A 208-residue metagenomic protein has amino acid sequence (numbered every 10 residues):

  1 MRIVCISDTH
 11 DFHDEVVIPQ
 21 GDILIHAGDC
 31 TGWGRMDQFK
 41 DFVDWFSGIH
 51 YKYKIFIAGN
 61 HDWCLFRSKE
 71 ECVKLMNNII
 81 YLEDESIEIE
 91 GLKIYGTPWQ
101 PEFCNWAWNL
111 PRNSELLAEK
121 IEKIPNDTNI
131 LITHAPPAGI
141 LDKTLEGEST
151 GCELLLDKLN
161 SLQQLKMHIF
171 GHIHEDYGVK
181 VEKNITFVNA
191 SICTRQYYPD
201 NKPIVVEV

Functional and structural regions predicted by a protein language model:
M1-H10, A27, G91-Q100, N129-H134 (+1 more regions): Active-site-proximal beta-strand elements of phosphoester/diester hydrolases
I6-I89, S161: Core catalytic region of metal-dependent phosphoesterases/phosphodiesterases, especially metallo-beta-lactamase-like
H10, C30-T31, N60-D62, P98-Q100 (+3 more regions): Catalytic metal-binding/acid-base residues of hydrolase active sites
H10, V16-I18, A107-D127, T133 (+2 more regions): Active-site-proximal loop/helix segments of hydrolase catalytic cores
I23, Y53-I55, T128-I130, K166-M167: Short, Asp-centered acidic motifs that coordinate Mg2+ and/or phosphate in catalytic or ligand-binding sites
T31, M36, P101-C104, D127-Q164: Active-site-proximal segments of metal-dependent phosphoesterases and phosphodiesterases across multiple
F39-V43, C72-I79, P111-L117, E146-L156: Charged helix-capping and loop-helix junction motifs
S86-E90, D157-L162, M167, H174-V208: Binuclear metal-dependent phosphoesterase catalytic core
